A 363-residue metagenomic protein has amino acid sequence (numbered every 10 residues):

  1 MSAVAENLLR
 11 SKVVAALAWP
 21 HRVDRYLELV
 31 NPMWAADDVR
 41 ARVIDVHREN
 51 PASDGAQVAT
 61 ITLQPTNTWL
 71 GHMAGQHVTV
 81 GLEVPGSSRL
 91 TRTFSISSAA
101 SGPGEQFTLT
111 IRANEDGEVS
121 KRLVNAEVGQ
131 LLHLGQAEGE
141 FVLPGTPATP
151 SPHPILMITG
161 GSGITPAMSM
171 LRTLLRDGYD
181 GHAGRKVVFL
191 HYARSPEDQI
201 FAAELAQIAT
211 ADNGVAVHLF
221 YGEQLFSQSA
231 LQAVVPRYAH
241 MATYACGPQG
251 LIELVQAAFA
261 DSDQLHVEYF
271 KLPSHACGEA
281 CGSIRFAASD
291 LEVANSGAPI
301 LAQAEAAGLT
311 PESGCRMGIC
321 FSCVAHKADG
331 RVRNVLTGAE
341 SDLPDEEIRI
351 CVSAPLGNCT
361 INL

Functional and structural regions predicted by a protein language model:
M1-D37, L356, T360-N362: Iron-sulfur (Fe-S) cluster-binding modules
A5, E115-D290: FNR/FR-type flavoprotein reductase catalytic core
R25-E138, P150-P154, A193-S195, A206: Ferredoxin-reductase
L82-G86, I284-D290, K327, L363: Short acidic, glycine-rich loop/turn motifs
F94-S95, L291-G297, L336, C351: Short amphipathic beta-strand/extended segments with alternating polar/hydrophobic composition
P166, E305, L309-N334, D342-G357: Local cysteine-cluster metal-coordination motifs and their immediate loop/turn environment, predominantly Fe-S cluster
E223, N295, N358-L363: Short flanking/linker segments adjacent to small metal-binding domains or redox-active Cys/His motifs
E279-E312: C-terminal accessory/binding modules appended to enzymatic or scaffolding proteins
